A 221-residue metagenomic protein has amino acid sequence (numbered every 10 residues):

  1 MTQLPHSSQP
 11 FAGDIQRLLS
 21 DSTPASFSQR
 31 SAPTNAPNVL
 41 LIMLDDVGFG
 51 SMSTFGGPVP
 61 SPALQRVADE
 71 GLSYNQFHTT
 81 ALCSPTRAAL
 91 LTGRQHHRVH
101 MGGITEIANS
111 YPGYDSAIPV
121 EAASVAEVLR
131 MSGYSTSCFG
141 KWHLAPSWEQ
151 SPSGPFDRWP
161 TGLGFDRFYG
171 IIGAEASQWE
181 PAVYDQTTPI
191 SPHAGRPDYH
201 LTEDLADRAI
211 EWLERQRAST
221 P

Functional and structural regions predicted by a protein language model:
M1-P221: Formylglycine-dependent sulfatase
